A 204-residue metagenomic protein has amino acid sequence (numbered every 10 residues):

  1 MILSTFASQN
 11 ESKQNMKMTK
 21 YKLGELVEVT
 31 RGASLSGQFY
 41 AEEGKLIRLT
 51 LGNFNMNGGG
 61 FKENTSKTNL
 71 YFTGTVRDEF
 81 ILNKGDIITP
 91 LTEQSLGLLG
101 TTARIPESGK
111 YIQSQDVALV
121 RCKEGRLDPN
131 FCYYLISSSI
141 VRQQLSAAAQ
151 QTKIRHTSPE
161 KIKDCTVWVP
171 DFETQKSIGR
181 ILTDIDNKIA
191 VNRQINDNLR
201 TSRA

Functional and structural regions predicted by a protein language model:
M1-S36, D164, W168-A204: Non-catalytic DNA-recognition/assembly elements of restriction-modification systems
M16, K110-A118, L127, Q150-G179: A short glycine-rich beta-alpha junction/loop motif
T19, G44-I47, D116: A generic secondary-structure signal marking the coil-to-beta-strand transition
K20-F39, G52-I87: Sequence-specific dsDNA recognition surfaces
E43-K45, G97-L98: Short, flexible loop/turn motifs enriched in small residues
T50, T68, T73-S137: A short beta-sheet element
F61, T68, L99-I105, L145 (+1 more regions): Short clusters of hydrophobic/aromatic residues that line enzyme substrate/ligand-binding pockets
N130-E160: Short, positively charged
